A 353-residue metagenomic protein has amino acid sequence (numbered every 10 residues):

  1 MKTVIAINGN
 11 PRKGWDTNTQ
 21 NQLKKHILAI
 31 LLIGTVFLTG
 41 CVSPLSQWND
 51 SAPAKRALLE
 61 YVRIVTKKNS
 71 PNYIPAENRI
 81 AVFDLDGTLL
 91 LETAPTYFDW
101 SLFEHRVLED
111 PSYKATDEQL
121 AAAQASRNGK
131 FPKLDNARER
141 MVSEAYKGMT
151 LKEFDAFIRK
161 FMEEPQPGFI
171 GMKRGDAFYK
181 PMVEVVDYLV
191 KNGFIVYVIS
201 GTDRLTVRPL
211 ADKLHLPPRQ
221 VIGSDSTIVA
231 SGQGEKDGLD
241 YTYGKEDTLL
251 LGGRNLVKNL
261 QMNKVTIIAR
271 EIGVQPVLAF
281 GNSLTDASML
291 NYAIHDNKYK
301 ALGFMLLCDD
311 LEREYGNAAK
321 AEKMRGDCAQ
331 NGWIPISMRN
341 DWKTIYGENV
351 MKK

Functional and structural regions predicted by a protein language model:
M1-K24: N-terminal secretory signal peptides that target proteins for export/translocation
A29-T39: Bacterial N-terminal signal peptides
G40-L85, T93, P111-Y113: Non-catalytic pre-domain segments flanking phosphatase-related domains
S43-N49, L59, R63, Y73 (+2 more regions): C-terminal cap/substrate-recognition subdomain and adjoining C-terminal extension of metal-dependent phosphatase-like
A52, G148, M262: Electropositive phosphate-/nucleotide-binding environments in soluble metabolic enzymes
A94-Y97, S101-D176, K180: A metal-dependent, Asp-based hydrolase signature
